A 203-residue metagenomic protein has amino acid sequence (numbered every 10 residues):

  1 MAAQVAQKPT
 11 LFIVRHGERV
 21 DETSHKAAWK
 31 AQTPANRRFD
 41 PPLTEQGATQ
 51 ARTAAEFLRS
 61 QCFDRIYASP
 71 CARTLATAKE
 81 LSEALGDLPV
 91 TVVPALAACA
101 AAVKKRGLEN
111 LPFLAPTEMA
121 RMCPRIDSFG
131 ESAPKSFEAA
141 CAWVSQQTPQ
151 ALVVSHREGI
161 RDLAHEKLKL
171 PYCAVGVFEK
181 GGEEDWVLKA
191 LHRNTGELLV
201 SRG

Functional and structural regions predicted by a protein language model:
A2-T10, D87, A98-F113, P149 (+1 more regions): Acidic, low-complexity terminal tails and accessory targeting/binding regions of phosphate-metabolizing enzymes
V5-L88, Y172: Active-site-proximal alpha-helix that buttresses catalytic centers in soluble enzyme cores
I13-R19, V153-I160: Histidine-centered catalytic micro-motifs
V20, R73-L75, A98-A100, G159-R161: Short, active-site-adjacent cap segments at secondary-structure transitions
V20-S24, A28, Q32-P42, S82-A139 (+2 more regions): Phosphate-handling substructures
G47-A51, I66, F129-F137, V153: Conserved anionic group-binding/transfer micro-motifs
C71, E158, L168: Flexible loop residues that form catalytic and substrate-binding hotspots at small-molecule/glycan-binding clefts
A139-T148, L152-E158: His/acidic metal-ligating clusters that form di-metal
